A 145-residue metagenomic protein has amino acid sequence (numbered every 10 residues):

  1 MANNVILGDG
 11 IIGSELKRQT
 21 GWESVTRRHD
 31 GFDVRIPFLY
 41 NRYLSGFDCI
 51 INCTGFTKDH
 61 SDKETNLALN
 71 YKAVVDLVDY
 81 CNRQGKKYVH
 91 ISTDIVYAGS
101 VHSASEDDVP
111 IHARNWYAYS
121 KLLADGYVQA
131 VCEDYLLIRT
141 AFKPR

Functional and structural regions predicted by a protein language model:
M1-W22: N-terminal Rossmann NAD(P)H-binding glycine-rich loop of SDR-like oxidoreductase domains
T26-F38: Rossmann-fold cofactor-recognition segment
P37-K72, Y80-N82: NAD(P)H-binding glycine-rich loop region in Rossmannoid oxidoreductase-like domains and their noncatalytic homologs
F56-H60, V96, K143: Active-site beta-alpha loop architecture of Rossmann-like, nucleotide-cofactor-dependent enzymes
T65-D76, I111, N115, Y119-L122: Glycine-rich NAD(P)-binding loop of the Rossmann-fold in SDR/ketoreductase-type enzymes
D76-R114: Conserved Rossmann-fold NAD(P)-dependent oxidoreductase catalytic core, especially the SDR/UDP-sugar
Y97-A98, L137-R145: Flexible, glycine-rich beta-alpha linker
H112-L136, A141: Active-site Tyr-X1-5-Lys
